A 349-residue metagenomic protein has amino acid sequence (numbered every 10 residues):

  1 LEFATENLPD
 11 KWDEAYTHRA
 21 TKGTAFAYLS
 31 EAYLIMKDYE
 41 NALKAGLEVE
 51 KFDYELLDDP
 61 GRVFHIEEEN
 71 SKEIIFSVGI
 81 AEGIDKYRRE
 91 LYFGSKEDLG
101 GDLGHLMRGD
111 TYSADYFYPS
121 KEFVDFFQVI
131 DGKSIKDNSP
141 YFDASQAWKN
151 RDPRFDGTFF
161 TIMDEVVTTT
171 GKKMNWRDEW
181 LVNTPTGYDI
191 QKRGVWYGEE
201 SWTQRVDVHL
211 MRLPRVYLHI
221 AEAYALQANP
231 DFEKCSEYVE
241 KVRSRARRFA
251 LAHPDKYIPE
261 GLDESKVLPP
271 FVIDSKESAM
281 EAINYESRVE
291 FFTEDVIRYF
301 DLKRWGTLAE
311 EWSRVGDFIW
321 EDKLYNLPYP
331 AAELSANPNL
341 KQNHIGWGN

Functional and structural regions predicted by a protein language model:
L1-E97, D131-N349: Acidic/polar-rich alpha-helix caps and helix-coil junctions
E73-I75, D102, L106, T111 (+3 more regions): Substrate/cofactor-recognition hotspot
S120-V129, D137: Core catalytic lobe of class I
